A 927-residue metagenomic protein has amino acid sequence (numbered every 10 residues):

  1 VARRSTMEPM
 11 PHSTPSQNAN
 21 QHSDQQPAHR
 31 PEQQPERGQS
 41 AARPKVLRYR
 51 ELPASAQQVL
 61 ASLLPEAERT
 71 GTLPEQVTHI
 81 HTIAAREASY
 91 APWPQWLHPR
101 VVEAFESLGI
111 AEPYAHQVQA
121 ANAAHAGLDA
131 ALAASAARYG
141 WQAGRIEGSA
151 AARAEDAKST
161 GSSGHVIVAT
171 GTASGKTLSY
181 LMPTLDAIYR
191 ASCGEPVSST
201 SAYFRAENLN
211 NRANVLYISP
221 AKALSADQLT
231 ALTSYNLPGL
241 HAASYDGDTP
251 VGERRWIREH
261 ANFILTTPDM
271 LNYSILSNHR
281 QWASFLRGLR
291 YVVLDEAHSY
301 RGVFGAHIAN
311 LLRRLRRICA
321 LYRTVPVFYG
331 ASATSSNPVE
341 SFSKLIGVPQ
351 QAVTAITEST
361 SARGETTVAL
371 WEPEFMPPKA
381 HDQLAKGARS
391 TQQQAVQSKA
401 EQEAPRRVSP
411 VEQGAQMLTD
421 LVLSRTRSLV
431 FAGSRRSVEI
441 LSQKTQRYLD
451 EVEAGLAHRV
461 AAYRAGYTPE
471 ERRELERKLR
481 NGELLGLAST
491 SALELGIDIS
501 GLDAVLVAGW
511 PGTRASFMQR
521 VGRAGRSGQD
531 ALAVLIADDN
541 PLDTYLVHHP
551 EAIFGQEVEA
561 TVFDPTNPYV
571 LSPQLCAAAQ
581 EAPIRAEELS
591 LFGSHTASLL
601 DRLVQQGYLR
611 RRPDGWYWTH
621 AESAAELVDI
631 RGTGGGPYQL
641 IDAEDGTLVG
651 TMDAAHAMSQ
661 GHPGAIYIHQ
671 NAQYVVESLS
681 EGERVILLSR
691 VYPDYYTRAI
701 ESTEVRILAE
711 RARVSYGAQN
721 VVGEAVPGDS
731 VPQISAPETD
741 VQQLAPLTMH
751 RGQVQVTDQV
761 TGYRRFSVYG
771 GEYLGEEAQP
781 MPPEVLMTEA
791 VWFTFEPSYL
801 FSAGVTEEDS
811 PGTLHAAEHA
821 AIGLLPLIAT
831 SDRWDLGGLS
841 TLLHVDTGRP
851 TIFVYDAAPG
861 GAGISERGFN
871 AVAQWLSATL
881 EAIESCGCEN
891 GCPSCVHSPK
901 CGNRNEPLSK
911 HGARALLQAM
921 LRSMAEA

Functional and structural regions predicted by a protein language model:
A2-V118, G127-S135, Y139-G144, G148: Helicase-associated low-complexity/disordered flanking segments
S5, P9-P44, A126-S163, R190-N211 (+2 more regions): Intrinsically disordered, low-complexity terminal tails and inter-domain linkers enriched for S/T/G/P/D/E
H22, P65-L108, E112, H125 (+4 more regions): Helicase motor core with emphasis on the C-terminal RecA-like subdomain
S162, L185, Y189, Q383 (+4 more regions): ASCE P-loop NTPase motor cores of helicases and related translocases
K176, R301, S336-V339, V438-E439 (+11 more regions): Flexible loop/turn segments at secondary-structure boundaries
A531-A533, D539-Q556, D564, Q574-A586 (+3 more regions): Extended Lys/Arg-rich polyanion-binding regions
C886, R914-A927: Intrinsic disorder at enzyme termini
C886-C895: Short cysteine clusters
